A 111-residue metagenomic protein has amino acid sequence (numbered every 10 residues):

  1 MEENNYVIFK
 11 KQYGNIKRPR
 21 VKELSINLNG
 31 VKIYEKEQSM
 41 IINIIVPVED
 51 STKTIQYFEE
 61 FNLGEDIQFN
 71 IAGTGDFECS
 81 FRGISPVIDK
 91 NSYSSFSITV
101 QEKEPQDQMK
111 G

Functional and structural regions predicted by a protein language model:
M1, K110-G111: Short intrinsically disordered terminal tails
M1-I41, T74-V87: Solvent-exposed edge beta-strands and adjacent loop segments that serve as assembly or binding interfaces
R18-P19, D66-K110: Short beta-strand and beta-hairpin "edge-sheet" elements
L28, K32-T52, N91-D107: Oligomerization/assembly interface segments of phage tail-like spikes and tubes
F58-Q68: Short coil-to-beta transition motif at edge beta-strands of beta-rich domains
